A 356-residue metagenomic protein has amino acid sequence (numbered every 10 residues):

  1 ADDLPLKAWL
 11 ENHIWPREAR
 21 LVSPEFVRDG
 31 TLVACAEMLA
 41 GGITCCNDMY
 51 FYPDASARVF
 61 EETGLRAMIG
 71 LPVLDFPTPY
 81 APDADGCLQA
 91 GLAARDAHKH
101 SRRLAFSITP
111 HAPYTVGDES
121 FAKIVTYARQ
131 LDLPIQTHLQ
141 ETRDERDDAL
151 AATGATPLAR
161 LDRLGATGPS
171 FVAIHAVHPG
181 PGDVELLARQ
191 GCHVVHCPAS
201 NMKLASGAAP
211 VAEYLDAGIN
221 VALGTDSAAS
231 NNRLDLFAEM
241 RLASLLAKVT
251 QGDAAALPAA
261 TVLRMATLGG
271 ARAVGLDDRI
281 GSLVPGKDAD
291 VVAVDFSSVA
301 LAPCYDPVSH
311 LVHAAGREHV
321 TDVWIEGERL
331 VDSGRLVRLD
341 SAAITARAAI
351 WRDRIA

Functional and structural regions predicted by a protein language model:
A1-D29, T63-D85, T142-S170, Q190-H193 (+1 more regions): Active-site gating loops and adjacent loop-to-helix segments of metal-dependent hydrolytic enzymes
A1-G64, C87-H100, A349-R354: Alpha-helical scaffold segments that flank or form the walls of functional sites
G42, F60, I108, H138 (+10 more regions): Divalent metal-coordination and catalytic microenvironments
A55-V177, G182: Metal-coordinating catalytic core of metallo-dependent amide/deamination hydrolases
L71-F76, E141, P198-M202, S227-A229: Short, acidic/turn-prone active-site loops that include or flank metal/cofactor- and phosphate-binding residues
R163-S170, A212-S298, A314-A315: His/Asp/Glu-enriched, well-ordered alpha-helical/loop segment that forms or immediately abuts the divalent-metal
P179, D183-G191, C197-M202: Long hydrophobic segments that form regular secondary structure
R264-A356: Active-site microenvironment of metallo-dependent hydrolases
